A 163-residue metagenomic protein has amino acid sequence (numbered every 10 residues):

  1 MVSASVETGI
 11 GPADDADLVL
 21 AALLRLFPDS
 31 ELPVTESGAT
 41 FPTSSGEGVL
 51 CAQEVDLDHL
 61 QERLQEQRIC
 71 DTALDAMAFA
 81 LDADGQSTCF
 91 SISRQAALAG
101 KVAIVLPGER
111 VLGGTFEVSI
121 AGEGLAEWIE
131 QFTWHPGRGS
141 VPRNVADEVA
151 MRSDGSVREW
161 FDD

Functional and structural regions predicted by a protein language model:
M1-V34, A39: Long, hydrophobic N-terminal alpha-helical segment
T8-P12, D56, R94-L98, I120-G124: Beta-strand elements of well-folded, non-transmembrane domains
A22-S30, Q67-C70, A76, Q131-H135: Conserved short hydrophobic interaction patches
P33-L60: Short, charge-patterned binding micro-sites
G38-P42, M77-L81, K101-R110: Short, flexible, solvent-exposed loop/turn segments with mixed acidic/basic and small polar residues
L57-G100: Ordered, amphipathic secondary-structure segments that act as subunit-interaction surfaces in large macromolecular
L98-D163: Glycine-rich, aromatic-bearing surface loops/beta-hairpins
